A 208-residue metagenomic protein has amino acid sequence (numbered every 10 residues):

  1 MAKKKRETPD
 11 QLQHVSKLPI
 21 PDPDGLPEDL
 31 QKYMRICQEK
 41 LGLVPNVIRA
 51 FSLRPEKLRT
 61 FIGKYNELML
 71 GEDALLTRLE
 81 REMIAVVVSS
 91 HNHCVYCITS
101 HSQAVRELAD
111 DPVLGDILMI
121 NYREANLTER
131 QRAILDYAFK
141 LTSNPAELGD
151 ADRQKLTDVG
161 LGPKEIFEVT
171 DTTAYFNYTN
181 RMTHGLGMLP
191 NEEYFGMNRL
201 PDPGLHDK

Functional and structural regions predicted by a protein language model:
M1-K208: Hydrophobic alpha-helical segments
